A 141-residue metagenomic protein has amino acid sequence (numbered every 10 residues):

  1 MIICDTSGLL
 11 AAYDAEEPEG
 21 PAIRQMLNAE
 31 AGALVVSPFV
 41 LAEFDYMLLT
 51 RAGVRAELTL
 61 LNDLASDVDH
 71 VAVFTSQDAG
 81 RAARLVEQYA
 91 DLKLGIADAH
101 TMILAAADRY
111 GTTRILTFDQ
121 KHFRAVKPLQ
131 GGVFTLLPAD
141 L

Functional and structural regions predicted by a protein language model:
M1-V36, L49-N62, L129-Q130, L141: Short, well-structured N-terminal submotif of metal-dependent ribonuclease cores
G8-L9, E43-F44, R81: A general alpha-helix detector
A29-A31, D67, L92: Structured helix-beta-strand junction loops
V71-F118: Active-site neighborhoods of divalent-metal-dependent phosphate/nucleic-acid chemistry enzymes
M102, D108-L141: Acidic, PIN/NYN-like endoribonuclease modules and their adjacent C-terminal/linker elements
